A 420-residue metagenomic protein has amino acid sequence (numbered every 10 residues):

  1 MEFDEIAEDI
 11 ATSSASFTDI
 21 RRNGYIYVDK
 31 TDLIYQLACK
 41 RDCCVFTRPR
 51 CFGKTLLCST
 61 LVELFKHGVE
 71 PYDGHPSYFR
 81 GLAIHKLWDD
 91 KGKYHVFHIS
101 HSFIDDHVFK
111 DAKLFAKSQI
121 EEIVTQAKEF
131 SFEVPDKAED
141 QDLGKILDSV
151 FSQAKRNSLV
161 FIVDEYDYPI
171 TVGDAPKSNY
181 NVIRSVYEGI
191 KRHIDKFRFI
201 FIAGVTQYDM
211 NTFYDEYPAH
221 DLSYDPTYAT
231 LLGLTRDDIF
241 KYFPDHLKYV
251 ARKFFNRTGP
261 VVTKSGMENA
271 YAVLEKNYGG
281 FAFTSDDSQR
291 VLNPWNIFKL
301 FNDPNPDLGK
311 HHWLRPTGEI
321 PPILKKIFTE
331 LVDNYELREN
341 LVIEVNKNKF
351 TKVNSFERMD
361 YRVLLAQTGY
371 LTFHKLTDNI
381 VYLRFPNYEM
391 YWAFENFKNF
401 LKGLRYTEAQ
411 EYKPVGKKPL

Functional and structural regions predicted by a protein language model:
M1-L420: Phosphate-binding site recognition
